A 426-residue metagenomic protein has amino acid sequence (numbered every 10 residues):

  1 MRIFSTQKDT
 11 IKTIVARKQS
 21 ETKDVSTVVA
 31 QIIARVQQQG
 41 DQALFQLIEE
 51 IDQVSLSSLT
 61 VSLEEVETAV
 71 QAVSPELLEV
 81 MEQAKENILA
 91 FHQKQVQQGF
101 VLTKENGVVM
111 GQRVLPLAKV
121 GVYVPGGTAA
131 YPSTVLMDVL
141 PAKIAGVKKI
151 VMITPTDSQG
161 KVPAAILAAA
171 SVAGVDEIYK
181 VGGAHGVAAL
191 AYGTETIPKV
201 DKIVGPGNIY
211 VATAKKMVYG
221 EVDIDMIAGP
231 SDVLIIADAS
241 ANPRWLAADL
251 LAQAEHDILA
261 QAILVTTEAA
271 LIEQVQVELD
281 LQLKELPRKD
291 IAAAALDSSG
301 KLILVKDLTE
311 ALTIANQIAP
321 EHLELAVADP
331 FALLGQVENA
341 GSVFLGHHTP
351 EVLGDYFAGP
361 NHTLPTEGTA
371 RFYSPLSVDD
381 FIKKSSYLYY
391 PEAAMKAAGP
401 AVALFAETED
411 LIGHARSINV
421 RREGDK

Functional and structural regions predicted by a protein language model:
M1-A118: N-terminal Rossmann-like NAD(P)+-binding subdomain of aldehyde/semialdehyde dehydrogenases
M1-T6, E177-G182, L302-D307: Short acidic-hydrophobic, aromatic-tinged amphipathic segments that line or gate anion-handling sites
L102-A168: Conserved small-residue-rich beta-alpha loop and adjacent elements that most often cradle the phosphate/pyrophosphate
K148-S158, A262-A269, V275, G346: Short internal beta-strands
G174-R244, D249-A252, H256-Q261: Conserved NAD(P)+-binding/catalytic subdomain of aldehyde/semialdehyde dehydrogenases
H256, L264-Q336, A340: A glycine- and small/hydrophobic-rich beta-loop-beta segment that serves as a flexible "lid/hinge" or phosphate-binding
Q317-K426: C-terminal core of ALDH-fold dehydrogenases
